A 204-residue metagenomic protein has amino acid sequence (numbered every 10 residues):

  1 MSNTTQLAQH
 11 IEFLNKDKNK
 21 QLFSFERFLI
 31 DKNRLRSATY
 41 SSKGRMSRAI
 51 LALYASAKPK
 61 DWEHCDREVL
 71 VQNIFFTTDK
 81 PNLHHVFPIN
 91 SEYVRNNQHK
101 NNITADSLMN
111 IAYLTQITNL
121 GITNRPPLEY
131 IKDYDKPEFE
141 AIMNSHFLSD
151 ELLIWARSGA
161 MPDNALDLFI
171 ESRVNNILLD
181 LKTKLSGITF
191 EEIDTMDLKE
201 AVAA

Functional and structural regions predicted by a protein language model:
M1-V86, S91, N96: Intrinsically disordered, low-complexity N-proximal targeting/linker segments that flank membranes
K43, F76-K80, T104-L108, I170 (+1 more regions): Active-site-proximal structural scaffolding
P81, Y93-L120: Short beta-strand-alpha-helix junction that forms the catalytic/metal-binding core of metal-dependent nuclease domains
H84-F87, A112, Q116-N119, I131 (+1 more regions): Generic hydrophobic alpha-helical scaffold/packing signal
T104, L128-Y134: Substrate/cofactor-recognition hotspot
M109-I111, P126, M143: Short glycine-/polar-rich loops that comprise or flank the Walker A/P-loop and associated switch/sensor motifs
G121-L128: Substrate-binding/catalytic groove segments of enzymes that remodel or degrade extracellular structural polymers
K132-D135, F139-A204: C-terminal, well-folded lobe of enzymatic/effector domains
